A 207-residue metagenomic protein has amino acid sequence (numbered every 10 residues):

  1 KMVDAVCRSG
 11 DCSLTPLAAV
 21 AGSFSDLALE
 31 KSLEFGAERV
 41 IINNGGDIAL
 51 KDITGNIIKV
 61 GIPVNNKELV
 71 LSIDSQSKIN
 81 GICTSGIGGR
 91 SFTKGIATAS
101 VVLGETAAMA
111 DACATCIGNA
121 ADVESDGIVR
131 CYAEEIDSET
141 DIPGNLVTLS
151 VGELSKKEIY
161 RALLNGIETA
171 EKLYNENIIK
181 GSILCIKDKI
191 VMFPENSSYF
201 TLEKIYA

Functional and structural regions predicted by a protein language model:
K1-N43, E105-M192, T201-A207: Alpha/propeptide regions of enzymes that mature by internal proteolysis
G10-G104, M109-A110: Glycine-rich anion/phosphate-binding loop at the beta-strand->alpha-helix junction
G55, G61-I62, N196-A207: Conserved glycine-rich phosphate/nucleotide-binding loop and adjacent Mg2+-coordinating catalytic segment
E68-D74, M192-S197, L202-K204: Short amphipathic beta-strand/extended segments with alternating polar/hydrophobic composition
S91-F92, I190-P194: Short active-site-adjacent structural elements
